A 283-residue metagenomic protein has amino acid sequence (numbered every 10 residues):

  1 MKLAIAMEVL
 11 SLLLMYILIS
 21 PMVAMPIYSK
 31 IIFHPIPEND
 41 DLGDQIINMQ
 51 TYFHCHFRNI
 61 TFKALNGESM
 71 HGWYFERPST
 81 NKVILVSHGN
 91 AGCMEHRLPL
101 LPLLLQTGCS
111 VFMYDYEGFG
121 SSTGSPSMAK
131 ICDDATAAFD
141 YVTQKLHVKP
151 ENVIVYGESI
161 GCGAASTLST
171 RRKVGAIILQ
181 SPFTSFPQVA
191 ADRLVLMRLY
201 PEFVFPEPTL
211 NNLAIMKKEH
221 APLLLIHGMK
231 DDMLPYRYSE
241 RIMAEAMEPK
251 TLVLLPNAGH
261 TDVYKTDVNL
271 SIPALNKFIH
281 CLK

Functional and structural regions predicted by a protein language model:
V9-T61: An N-terminal hydrophobic leader/cap segment in hydrolases
L65-Y141: Membrane-embedded segments
L100, N212, A221, P235-A244: Short alpha-helix in the alpha/beta-hydrolase fold that links the catalytic acid
A138-K145, P150-M197: Primarily recognizes the serine-hydrolase "nucleophile elbow" in alpha/beta-hydrolase and SGNH/GDSL folds
K218-H220, L225-H227, D231: Short beta-strand/loop motif that positions the catalytic acidic residue of the alpha/beta-hydrolase fold
K230-L234, T261-D262: Acidic catalytic loop of the alpha/beta-hydrolase fold
A258-V268: Catalytic histidine-centered segment of alpha/beta-hydrolase-like enzymes
D267-K283: Catalytic active-site module of serine/aspartate enzymes centered on a nucleophile-bearing elbow/loop
